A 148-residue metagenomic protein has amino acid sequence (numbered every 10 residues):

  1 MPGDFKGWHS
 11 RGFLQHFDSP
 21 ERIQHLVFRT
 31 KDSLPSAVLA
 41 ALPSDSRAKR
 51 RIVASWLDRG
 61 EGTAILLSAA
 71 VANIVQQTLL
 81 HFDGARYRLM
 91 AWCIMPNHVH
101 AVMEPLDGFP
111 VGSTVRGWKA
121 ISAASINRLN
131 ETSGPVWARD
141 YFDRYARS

Functional and structural regions predicted by a protein language model:
M1-S148: Short catalytic/metal-binding and nucleic-acid-binding patches
